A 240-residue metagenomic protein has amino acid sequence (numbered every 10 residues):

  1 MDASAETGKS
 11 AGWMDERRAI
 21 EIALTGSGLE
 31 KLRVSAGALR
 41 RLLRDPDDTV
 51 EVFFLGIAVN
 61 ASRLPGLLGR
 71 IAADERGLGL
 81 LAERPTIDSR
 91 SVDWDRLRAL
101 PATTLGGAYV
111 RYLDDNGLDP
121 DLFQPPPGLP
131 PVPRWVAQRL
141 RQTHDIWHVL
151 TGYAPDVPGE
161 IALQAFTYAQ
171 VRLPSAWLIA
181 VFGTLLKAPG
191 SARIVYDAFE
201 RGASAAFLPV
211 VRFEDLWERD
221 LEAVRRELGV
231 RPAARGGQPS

Functional and structural regions predicted by a protein language model:
D2-E6, A11-G69, L78-L80, P85: Extended, charge-biased low-complexity segments that typically form long amphipathic alpha-helices/coiled-coils
D2-S27, G37-A38, A192-S240: Long, solvent-exposed, polar/charged low-complexity segments
D47-V59, L64-E222, R226, V230: Core of folded catalytic or high-affinity ligand/protein-binding domains in predominantly eukaryotic proteins
